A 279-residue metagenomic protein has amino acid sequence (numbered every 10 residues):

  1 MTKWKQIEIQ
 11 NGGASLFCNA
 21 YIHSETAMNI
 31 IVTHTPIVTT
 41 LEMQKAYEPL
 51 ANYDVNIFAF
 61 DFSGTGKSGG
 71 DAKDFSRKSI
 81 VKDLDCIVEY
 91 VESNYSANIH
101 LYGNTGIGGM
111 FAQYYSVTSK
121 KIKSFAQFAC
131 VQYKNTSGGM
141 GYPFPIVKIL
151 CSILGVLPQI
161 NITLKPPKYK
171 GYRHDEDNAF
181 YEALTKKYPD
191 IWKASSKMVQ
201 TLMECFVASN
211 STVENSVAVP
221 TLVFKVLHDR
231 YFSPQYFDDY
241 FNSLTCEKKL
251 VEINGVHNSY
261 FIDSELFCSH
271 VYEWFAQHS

Functional and structural regions predicted by a protein language model:
M1-I22: N-terminal cap/lid segment of alpha/beta-hydrolase-fold proteins
P36-E48: The serine-hydrolase catalytic nucleophile loop
Y47-G70: Conserved alpha/beta-hydrolase
G66-N98: Catalytic nucleophile-loop/oxyanion-hole region of alpha/beta-hydrolase and closely related hydrolase-like folds
M110-A194: Alpha/beta-hydrolase-fold enzymes
V217, V223-K225: Short beta-strand/loop motif that positions the catalytic acidic residue of the alpha/beta-hydrolase fold
R230-Y236: Conserved alpha/beta-hydrolase "acid-adjacent" motif
G255-L266: Catalytic histidine-centered segment of alpha/beta-hydrolase-like enzymes
